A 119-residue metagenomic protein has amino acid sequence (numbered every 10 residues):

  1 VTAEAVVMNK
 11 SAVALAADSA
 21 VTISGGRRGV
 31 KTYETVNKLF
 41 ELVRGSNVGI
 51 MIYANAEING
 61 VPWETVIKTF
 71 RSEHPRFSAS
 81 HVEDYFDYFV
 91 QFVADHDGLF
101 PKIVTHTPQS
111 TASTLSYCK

Functional and structural regions predicted by a protein language model:
V1-K119: Conserved loop->alpha-helix
